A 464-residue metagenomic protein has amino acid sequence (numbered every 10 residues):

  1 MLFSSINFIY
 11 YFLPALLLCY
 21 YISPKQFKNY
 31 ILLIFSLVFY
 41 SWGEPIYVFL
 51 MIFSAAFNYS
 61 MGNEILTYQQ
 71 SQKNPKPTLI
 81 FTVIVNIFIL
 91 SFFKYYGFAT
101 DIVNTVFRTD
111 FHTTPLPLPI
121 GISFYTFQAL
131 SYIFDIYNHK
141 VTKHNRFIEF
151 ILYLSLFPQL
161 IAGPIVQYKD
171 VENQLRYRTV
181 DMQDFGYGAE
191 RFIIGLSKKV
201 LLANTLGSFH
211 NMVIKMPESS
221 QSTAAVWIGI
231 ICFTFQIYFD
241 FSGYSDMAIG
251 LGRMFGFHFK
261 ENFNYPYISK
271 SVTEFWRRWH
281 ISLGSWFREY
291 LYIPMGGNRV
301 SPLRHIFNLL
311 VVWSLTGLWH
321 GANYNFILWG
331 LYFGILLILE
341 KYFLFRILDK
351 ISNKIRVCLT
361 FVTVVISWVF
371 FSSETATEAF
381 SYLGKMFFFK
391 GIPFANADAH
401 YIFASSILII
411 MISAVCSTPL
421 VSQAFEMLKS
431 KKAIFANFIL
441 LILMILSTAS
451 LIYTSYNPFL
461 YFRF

Functional and structural regions predicted by a protein language model:
M1-S417, Q423-R463: Membrane-embedded transmembrane alpha-helical bundles that form the catalytic cores of multi-pass lipid-modifying
